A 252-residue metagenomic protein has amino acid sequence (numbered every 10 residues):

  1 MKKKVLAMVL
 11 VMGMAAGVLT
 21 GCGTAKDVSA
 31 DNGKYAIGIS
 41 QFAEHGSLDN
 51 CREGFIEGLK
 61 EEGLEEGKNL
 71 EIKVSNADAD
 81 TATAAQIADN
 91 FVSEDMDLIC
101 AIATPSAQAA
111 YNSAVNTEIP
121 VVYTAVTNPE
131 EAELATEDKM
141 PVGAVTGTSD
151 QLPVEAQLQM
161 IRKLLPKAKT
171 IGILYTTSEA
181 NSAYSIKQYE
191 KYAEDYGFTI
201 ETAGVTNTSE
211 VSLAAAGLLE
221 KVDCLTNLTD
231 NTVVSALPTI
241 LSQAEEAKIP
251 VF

Functional and structural regions predicted by a protein language model:
M1-A36, E61, E65: Short, low-complexity disordered leader/linker segments with a strong preference for bacterial N-terminal type II
A36-E62, K73-A82, S178-S182, T232-S235: Extracytoplasmic "Venus flytrap"
I37, F55, T146-A193: An alpha-beta-alpha
S47, C51-G58, T83-I87, I102-S106 (+7 more regions): Stable alpha-helical elements in mature extracytoplasmic
E71-S93, A203-L219: Structural motif
A77-T136, D230-E245, I249-F252: Beta-alpha junction/loop-to-helix N-cap segments that form part of ligand/metal-binding clefts
D97-I99, K169, D223-T226: Conserved acidic residues
L174, A180-I249: Pocket-lining segment of extracytoplasmic ligand-binding domains
